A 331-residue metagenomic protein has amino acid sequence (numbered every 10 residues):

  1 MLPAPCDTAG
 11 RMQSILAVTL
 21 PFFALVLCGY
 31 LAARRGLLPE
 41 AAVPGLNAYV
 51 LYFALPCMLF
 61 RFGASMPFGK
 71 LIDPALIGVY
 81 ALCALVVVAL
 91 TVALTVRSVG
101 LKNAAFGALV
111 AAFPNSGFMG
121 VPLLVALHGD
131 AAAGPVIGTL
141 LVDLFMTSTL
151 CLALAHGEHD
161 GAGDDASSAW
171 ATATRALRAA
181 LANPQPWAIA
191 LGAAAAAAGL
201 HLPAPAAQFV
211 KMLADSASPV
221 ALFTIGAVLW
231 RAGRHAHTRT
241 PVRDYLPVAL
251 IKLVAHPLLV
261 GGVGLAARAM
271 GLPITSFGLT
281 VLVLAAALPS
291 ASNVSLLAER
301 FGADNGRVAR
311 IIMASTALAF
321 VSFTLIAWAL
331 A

Functional and structural regions predicted by a protein language model:
L2-A331: Alpha-helical transmembrane segments of multi-pass small-molecule/ion transporters
